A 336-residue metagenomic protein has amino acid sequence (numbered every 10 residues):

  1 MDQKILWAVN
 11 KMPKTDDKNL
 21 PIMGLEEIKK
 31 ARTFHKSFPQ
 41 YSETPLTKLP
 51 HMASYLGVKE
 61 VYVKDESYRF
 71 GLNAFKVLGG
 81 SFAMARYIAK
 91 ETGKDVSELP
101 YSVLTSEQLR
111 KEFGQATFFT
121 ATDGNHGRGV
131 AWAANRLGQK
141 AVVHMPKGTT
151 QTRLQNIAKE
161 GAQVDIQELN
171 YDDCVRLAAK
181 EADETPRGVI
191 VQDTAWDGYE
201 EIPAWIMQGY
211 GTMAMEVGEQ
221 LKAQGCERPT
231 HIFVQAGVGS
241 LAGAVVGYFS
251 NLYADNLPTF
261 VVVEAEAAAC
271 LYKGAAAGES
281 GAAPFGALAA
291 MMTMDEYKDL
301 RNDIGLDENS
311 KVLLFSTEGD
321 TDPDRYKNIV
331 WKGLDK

Functional and structural regions predicted by a protein language model:
M1-K336: PLP-dependent amino-acid enzyme catalytic core
